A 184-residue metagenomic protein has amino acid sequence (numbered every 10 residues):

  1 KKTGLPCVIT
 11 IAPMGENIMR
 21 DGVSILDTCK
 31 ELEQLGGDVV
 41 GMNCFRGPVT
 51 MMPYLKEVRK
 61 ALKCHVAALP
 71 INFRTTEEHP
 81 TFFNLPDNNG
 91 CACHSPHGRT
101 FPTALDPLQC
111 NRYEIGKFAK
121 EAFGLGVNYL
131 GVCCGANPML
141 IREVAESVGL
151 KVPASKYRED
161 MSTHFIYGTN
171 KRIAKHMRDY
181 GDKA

Functional and structural regions predicted by a protein language model:
K1-A184: Domain-level signal for soluble alpha/beta catalytic cores
